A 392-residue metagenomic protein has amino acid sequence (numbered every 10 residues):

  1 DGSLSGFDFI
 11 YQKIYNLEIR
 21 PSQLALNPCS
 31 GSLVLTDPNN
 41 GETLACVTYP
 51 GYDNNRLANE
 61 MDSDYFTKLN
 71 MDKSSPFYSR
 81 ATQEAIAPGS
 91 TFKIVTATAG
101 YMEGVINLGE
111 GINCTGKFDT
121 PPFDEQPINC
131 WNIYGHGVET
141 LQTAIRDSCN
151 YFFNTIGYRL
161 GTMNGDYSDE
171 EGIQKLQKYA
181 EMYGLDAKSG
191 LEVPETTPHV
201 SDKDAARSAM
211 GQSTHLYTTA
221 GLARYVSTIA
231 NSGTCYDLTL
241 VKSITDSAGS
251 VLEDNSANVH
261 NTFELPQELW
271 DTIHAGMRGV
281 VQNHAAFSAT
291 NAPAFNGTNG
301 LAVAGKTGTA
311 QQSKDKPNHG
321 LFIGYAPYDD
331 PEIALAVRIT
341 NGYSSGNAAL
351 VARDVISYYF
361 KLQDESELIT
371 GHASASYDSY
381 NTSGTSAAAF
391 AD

Functional and structural regions predicted by a protein language model:
D1-S90, V95-T340, S386-D392: Beta-lactam-recognizing serine transpeptidase/beta-lactamase-like catalytic domain environment
K175, T272, L350-D354, Y358: Long, highly charged amphipathic alpha-helices
L222, S344-R353: Short, charged, low-complexity patches
S250-N258, R353-D392: Short, gly/Ser/Thr-rich active-site loops of penicillin-recognizing serine hydrolases
E332, S344-G346, L362: Intrinsically disordered, low-complexity acidic/polar segments
